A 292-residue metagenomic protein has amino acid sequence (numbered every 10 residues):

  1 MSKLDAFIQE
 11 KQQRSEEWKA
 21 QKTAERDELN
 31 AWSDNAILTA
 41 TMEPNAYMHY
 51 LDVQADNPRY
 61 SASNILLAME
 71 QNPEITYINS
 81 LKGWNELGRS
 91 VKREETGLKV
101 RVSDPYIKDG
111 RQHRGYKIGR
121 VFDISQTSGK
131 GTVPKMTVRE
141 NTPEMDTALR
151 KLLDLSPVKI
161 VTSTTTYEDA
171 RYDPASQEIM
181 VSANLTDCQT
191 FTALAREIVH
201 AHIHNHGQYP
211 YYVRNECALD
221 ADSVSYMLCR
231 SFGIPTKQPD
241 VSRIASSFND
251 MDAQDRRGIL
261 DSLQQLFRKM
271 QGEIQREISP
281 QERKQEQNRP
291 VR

Functional and structural regions predicted by a protein language model:
M1-R292: N-terminal accessory/interface modules of nucleic-acid-binding and processing proteins
